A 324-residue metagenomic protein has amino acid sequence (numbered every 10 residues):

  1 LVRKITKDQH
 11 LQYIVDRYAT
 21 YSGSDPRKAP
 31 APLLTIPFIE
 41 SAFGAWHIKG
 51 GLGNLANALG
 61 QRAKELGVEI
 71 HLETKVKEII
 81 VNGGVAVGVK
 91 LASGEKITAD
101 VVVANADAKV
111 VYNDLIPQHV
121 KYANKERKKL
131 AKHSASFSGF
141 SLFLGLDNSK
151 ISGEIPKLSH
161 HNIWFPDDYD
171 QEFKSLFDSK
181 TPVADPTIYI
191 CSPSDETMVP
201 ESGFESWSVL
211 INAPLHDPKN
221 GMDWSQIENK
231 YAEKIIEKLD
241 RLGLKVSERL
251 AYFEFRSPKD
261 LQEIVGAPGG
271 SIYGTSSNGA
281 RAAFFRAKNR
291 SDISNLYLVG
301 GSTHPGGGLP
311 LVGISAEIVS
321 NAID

Functional and structural regions predicted by a protein language model:
L1-K28: Rossmann-like flavin
Q12-S22, V183-C191, K245-P305: A glycine-rich dinucleotide-binding beta-alpha-beta segment and adjacent secondary-structure elements that constitute
R27-L34, S202-I211, D292-S294: Short coil-to-beta-strand
T35-S93: Helical element adjacent to the flavin cofactor pocket in flavoenzyme catalytic cores
H47, K77-E201: Mid-domain catalytic core of redox enzymes that form a hydrophobic substrate pocket/lid adjacent to a catalytic redox
V103, L144, V209, L239 (+3 more regions): Hydrophobic, well-ordered secondary-structure elements that form the walls of internal hydrophobic environments
P186-Y273: FAD-dependent oxidoreductase catalytic-site/capping-region signature
G301-I323: A conserved FAD-binding loop/helix module that cradles the flavin
